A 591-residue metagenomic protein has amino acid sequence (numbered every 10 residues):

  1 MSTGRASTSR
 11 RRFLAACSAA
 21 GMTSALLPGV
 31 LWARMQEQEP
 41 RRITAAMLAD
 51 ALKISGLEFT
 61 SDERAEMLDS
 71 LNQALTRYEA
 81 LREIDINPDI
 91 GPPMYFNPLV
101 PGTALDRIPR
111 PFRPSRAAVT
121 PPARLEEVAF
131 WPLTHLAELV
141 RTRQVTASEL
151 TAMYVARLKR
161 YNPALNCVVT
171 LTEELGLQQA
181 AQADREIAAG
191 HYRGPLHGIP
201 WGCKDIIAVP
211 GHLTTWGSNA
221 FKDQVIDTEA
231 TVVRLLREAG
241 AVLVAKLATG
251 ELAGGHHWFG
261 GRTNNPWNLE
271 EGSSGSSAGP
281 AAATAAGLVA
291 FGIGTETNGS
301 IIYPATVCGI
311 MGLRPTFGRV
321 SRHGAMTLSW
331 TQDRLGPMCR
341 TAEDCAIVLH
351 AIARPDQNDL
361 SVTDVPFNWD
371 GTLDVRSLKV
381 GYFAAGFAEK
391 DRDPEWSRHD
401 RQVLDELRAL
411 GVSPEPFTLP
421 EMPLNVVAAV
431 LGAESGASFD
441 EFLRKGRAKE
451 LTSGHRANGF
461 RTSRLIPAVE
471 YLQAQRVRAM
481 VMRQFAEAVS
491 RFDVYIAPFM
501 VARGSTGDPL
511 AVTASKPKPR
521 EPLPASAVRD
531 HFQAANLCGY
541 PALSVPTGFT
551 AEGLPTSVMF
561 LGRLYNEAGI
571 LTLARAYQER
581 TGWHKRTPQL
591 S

Functional and structural regions predicted by a protein language model:
S2-G21: N-terminal secretory signal peptides and thylakoid transit peptides that target proteins across membranes
S7, L27-D69, D85-P93, D370: C-terminal segment of N-terminal export signals and the immediately downstream linker at the start of the mature
F59-E66, S70-N298, D405-E406, L410 (+2 more regions): Gly/Ser-rich catalytic/binding loops embedded in alpha/beta enzyme cores
P114-A118, R314-R398, T572, R580-S591: A short helix-breaking turn/cap at a secondary-structure junction
P114-E127, L196-W216, D374-A385, V430-A486 (+3 more regions): Short helix-loop capping/hinge segments that flank enzyme active sites or metal/cofactor-binding pockets
R143, G198, E238, V242-A245 (+5 more regions): Glycine-rich, small-residue loops and helix-cap segments that act as flexible hinges at active-site edges
Q144-V155, A181, R392-T418, F439-E450 (+1 more regions): Acyltransferase
T228-I352, N536-S557: Short glycine/serine-rich loop segments
